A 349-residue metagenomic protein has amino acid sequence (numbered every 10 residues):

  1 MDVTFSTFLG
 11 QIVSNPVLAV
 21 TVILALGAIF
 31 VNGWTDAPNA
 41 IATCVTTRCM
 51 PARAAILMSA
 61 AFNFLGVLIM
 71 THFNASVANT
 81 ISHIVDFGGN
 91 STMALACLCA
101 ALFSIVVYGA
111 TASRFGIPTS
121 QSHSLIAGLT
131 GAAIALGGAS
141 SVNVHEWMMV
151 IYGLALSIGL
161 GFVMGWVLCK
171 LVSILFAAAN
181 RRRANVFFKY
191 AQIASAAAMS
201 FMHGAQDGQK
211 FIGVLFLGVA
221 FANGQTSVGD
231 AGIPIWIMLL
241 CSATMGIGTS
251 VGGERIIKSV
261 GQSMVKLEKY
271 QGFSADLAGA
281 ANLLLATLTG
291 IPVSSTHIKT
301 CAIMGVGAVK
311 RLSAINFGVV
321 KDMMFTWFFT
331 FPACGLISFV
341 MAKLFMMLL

Functional and structural regions predicted by a protein language model:
D2-L349: Multi-pass alpha-helical transmembrane bundle typical of ion/small-solute transporters and intramembrane aspartyl
